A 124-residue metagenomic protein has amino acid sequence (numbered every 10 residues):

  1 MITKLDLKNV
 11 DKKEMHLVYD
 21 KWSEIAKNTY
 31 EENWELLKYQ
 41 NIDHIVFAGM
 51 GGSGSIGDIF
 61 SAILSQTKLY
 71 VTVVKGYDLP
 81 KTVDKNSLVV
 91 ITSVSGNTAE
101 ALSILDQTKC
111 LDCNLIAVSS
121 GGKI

Functional and structural regions predicted by a protein language model:
M1-T29: Cofactor-/ligand-binding subdomain signature composed of acidic, glycine-rich, tryptophan-containing flexible loops
I25-N41: A short, well-structured juxtamembrane/interface segment
Q40-I124: Glycine-rich phosphate-binding loops that contact phosphosugars or nucleotide phosphates
